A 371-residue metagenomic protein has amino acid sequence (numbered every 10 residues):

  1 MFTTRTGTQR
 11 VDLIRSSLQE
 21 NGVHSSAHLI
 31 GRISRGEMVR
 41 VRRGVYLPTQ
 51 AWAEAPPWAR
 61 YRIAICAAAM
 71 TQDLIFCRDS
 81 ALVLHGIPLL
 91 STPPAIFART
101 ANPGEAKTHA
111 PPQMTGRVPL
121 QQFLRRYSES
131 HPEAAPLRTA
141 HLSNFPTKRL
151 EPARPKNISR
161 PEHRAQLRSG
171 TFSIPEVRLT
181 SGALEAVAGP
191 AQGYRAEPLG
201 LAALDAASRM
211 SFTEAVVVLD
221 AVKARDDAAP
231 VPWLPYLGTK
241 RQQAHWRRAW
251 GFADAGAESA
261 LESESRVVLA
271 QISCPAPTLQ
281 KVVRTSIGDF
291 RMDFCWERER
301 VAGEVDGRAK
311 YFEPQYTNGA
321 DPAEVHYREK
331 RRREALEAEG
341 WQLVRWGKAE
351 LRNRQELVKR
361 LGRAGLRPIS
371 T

Functional and structural regions predicted by a protein language model:
M1-Q242, I369-T371: Short gly/ser-rich loop at a beta-strand->alpha-helix junction or flexible surface loop bordering the NTP-binding
F2, T6, V23-H24, K223-T371: Surface segments flanking catalytic/ligand-binding clefts of nucleic-acid enzymes
